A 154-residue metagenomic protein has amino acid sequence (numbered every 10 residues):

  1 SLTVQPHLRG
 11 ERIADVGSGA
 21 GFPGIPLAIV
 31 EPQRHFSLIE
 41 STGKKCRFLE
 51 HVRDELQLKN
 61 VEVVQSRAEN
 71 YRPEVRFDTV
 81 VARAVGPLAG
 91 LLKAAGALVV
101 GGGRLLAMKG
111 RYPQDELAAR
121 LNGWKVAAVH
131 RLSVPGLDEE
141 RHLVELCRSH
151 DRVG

Functional and structural regions predicted by a protein language model:
S1, V16, S41-T42: Generic detector of well-ordered alpha-helical packing
S1-E11: Conserved alpha-helix/loop element of class I SAM-dependent methyltransferases that forms part of the SAM/SAH-binding
T3, P26-I29: Active-site signature of alpha/beta-hydrolase-fold catalytic machinery across serine- and Asp/Cys-nucleophile hydrolases
G10-G19: Conserved class I S-adenosyl-L-methionine
S18-A20, P87-L88: Short, composition-biased local secondary-structure segments
G21-I25: Glycine-rich SAM-binding Motif I of class I
E31-V153: S-adenosylmethionine
